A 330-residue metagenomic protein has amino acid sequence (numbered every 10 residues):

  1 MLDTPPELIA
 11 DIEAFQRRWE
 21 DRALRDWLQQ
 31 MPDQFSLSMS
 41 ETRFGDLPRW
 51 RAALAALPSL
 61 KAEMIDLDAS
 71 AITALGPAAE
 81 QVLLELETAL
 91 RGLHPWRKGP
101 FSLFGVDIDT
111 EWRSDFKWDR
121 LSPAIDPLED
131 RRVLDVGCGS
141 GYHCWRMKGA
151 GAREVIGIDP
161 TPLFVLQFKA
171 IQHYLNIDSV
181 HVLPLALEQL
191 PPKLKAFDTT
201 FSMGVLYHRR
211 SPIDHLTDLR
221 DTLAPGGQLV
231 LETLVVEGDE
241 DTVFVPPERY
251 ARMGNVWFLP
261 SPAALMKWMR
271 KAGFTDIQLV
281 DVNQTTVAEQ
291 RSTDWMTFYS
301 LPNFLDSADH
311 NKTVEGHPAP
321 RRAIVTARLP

Functional and structural regions predicted by a protein language model:
M1-L93: N-terminal auxiliary segments of SAM/dcSAM-dependent transferases
R131-G139: Conserved class I S-adenosyl-L-methionine
S140-G151: Conserved SAM-binding loop of SAM-dependent methyltransferases across substrates and taxa, primarily the Class I
D198-P212: A short SAM/SAH-binding and catalytic strip from SAM-dependent methyltransferases
I213-Q228: A short glycine-rich, Lys/Arg-flanked "PGG" loop and its adjoining helix->strand segment in the class I
V235-V256: Short, glycine-/aromatic-enriched active-site segment of Class I SAM-dependent methyltransferases
W257-G273: Short alpha-helix
T275-F304: Conserved catalytic loop of SAM-dependent methyltransferase domains
